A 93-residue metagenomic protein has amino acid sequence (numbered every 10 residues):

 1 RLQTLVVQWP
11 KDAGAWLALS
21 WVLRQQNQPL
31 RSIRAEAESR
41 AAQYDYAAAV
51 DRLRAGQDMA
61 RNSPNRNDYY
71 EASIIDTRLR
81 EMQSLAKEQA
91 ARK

Functional and structural regions predicted by a protein language model:
R1-Q25: Alpha-helical adaptor scaffolds
